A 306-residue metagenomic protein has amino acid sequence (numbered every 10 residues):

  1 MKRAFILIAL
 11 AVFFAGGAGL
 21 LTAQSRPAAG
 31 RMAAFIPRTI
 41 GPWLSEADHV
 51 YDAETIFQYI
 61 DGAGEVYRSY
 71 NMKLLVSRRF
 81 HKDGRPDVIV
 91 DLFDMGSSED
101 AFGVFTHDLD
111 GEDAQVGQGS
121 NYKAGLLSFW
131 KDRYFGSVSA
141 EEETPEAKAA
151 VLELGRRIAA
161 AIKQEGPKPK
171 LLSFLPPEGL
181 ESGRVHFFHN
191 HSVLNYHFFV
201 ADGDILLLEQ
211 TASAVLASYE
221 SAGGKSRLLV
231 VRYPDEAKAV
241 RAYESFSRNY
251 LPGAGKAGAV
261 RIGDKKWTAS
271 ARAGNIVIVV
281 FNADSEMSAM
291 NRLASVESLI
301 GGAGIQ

Functional and structural regions predicted by a protein language model:
M1-A4: Positively charged n-region of N-terminal signal peptides that target proteins for export
I6-A9, F13-Q306: Soluble, non-membrane globular domain cores that form compact, hydrophobic packing and curved binding surfaces
